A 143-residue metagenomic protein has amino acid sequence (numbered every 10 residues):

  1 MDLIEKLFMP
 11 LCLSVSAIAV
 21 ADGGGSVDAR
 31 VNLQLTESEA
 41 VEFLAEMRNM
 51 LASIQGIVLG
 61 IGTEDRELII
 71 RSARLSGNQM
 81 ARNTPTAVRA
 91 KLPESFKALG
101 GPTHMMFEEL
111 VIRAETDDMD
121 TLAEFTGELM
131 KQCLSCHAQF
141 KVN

Functional and structural regions predicted by a protein language model:
M1-I4: N-terminal secretory signal peptides that target proteins for export/translocation
K6-S16: Bacterial N-terminal signal peptides
A17-A21: Sec/Tat signal peptide C-region and signal peptidase I cleavage site
D22-N143: Sequence context surrounding c-type heme c attachment/ligation sites in exported
